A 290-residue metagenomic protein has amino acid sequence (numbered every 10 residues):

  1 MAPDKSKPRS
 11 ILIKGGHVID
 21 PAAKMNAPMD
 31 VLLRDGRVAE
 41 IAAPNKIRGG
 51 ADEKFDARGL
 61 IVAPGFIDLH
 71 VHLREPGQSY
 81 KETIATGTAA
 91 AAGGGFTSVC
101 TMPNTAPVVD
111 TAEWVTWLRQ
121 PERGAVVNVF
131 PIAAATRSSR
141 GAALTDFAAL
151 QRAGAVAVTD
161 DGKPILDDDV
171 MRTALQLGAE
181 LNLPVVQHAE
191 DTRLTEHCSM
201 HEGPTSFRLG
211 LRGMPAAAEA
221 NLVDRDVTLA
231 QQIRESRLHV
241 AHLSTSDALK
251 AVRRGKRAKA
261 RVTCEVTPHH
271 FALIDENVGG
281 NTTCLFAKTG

Functional and structural regions predicted by a protein language model:
A2-P64: Histidine-rich, glycine-flanked metal-binding segment
G16, V31, G36, G59 (+8 more regions): Divalent metal-coordination and catalytic microenvironments
A57-E122: Metal-associated gating/positioning segment near the N- to mid-region
D68-V71, F96-T101, N128-F130, E202-L211: Gly-rich Lys/Arg/Thr-decorated short loops/hinges at beta-loop-alpha junctions or inter-strand turns that position
H72-K81, C100-A112, I132-T145, T159-V170 (+2 more regions): Divalent metal-binding segments
L118-G124, F147-R152: Acidic (Asp/Glu)-rich catalytic clusters
Q120-A135: A glycine-rich helix N-cap at a beta->alpha junction
A142-G290: Histidine/acidic residue-rich metal-binding segments in metalloenzymes
